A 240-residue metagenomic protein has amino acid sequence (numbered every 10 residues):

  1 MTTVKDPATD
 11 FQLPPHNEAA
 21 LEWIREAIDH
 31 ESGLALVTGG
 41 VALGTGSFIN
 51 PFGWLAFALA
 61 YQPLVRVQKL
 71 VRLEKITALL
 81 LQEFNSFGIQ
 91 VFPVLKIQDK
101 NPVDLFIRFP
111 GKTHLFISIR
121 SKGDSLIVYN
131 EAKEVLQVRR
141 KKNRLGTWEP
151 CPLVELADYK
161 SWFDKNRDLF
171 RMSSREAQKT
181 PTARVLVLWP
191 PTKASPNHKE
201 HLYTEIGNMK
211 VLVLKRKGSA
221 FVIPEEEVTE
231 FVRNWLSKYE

Functional and structural regions predicted by a protein language model:
M1-N101, R108-T113, V128-N130, V135-E240: Surface-exposed interaction regions that form or flank ligand-binding interfaces
H114-I119: Folded, non-transmembrane soluble domains that reside on the lumenal/extracytoplasmic side of membranes
G123-L126: Feature marks short, surface-exposed loop/turn motifs that line or immediately flank catalytic pockets and channel
